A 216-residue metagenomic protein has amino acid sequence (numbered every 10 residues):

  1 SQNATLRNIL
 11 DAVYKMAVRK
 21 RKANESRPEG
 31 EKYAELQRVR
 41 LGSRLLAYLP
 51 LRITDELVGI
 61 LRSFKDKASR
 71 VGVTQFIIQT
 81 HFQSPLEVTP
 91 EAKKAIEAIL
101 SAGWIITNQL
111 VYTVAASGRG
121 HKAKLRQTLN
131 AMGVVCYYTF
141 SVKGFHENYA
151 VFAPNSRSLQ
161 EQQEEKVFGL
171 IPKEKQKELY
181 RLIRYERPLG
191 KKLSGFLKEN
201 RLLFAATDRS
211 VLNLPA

Functional and structural regions predicted by a protein language model:
S1-Q2, V13, I99, T128-N130: Conserved catalytic-core segments centered on acid/base and nucleophilic motifs
S1-V71: Conserved Radical SAM active-site core
R7-Y14, I96, A123-R126: Short, well-ordered alpha-helical packing segments
L46-Y48, T74-V88, A95-I96, L100-R119 (+2 more regions): Conserved strand-turn element in the central/C-terminal portion of the radical SAM core barrel that lines
E56-G59, K93-A95, G120-L125: Charged helix-capping and loop-helix junction motifs
G59-V73, S101-A102, T128-S141: Structural recognition of alpha->loop->beta junctions
A123-A216: Auxiliary Fe-S-binding modules of radical SAM enzymes
